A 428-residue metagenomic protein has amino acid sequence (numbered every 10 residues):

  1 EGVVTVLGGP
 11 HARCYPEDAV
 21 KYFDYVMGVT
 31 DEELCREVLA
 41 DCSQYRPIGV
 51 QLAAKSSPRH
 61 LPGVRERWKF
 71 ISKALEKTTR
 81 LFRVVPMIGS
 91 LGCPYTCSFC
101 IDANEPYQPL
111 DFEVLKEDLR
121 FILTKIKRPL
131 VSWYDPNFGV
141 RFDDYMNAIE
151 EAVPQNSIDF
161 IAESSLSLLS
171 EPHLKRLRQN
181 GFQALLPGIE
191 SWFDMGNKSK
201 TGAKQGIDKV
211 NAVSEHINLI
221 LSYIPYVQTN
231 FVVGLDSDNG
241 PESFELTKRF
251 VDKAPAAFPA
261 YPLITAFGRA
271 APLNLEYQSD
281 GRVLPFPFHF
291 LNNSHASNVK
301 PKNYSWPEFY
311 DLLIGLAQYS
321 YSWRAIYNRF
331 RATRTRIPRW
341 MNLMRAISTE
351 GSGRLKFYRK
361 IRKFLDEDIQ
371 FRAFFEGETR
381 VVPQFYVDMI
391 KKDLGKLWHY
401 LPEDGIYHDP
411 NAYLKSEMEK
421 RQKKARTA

Functional and structural regions predicted by a protein language model:
E1-L61, L263-A266, A270: Glycine-rich beta-alpha loop elements in corrinoid/cobalamin-binding modules across cobalamin-dependent enzymes
G2, G49-S72, Y226-Q228, D238-R249 (+2 more regions): A C-terminal junction/extension of Radical SAM enzymes
C14-D18, Y95, R141-F142, M195-K200 (+4 more regions): Flexible glycine/acidic-rich beta-alpha junction loops that bind and position SAM and/or redox cofactors in anaerobic
Y22-M27, Q44-R46, A203-Q205, L246-K248 (+1 more regions): Short, hinge-like loop/turn segments at secondary-structure boundaries
F23, R178-L185, A254-A257: Glycine-enriched alpha-helix->loop->beta-strand junction motifs that scaffold or abut catalytic
S43, L75, L275-Y277, P287 (+1 more regions): Radical SAM enzyme core and accessory elements
P62-S237, P241, E245-R249: Radical SAM [4Fe-4S] cluster-binding motif and immediate context
